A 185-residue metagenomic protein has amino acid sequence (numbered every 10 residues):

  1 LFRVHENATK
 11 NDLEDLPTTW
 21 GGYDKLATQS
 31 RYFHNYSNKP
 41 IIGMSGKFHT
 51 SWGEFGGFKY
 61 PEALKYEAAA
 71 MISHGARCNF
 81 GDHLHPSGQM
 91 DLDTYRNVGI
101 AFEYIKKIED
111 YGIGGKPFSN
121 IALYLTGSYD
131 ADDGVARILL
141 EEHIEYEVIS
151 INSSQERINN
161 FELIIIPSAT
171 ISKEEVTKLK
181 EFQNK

Functional and structural regions predicted by a protein language model:
L1-K185: Carbohydrate-binding surfaces of carbohydrate-active enzymes
